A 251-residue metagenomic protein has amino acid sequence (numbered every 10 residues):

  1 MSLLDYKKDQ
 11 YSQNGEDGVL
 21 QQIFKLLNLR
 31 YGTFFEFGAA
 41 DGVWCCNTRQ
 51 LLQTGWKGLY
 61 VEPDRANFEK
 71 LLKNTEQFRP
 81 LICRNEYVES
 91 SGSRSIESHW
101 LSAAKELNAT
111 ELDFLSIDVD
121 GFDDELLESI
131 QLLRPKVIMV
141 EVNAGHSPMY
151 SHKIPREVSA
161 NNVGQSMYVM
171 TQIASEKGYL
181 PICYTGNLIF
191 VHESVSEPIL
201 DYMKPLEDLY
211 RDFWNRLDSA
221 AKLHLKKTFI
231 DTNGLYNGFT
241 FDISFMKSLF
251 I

Functional and structural regions predicted by a protein language model:
L4-A103, I117, A144-S147, L217-A220 (+3 more regions): SAM cofactor-binding core of SAM-dependent methyltransferases, primarily the Rossmann-like beta-alpha-beta module
Y6, Y31-T33, T48-K57, T110-I117 (+1 more regions): Conserved acidic-Pro-Pro-aromatic motif
K105-N108: Phosphate/pyrophosphate-binding loops at sites that engage ATP/ADP/AMP, CoA/4′-phosphopantetheine, polyphosphate
